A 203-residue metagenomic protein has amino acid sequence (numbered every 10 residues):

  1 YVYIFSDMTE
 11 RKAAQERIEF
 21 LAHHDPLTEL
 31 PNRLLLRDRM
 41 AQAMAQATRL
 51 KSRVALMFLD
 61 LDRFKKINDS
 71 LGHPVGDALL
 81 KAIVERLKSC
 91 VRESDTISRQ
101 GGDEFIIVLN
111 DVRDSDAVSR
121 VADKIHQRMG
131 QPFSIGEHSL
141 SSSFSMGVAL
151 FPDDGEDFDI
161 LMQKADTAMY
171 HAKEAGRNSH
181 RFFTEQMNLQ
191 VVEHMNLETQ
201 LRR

Functional and structural regions predicted by a protein language model:
Y1-D7: PAS-family sensory domains
F5, F58, L109, V148-L150: Sensory input modules used in signal transduction, predominantly PAS/LOV/GAF but also related non-catalytic regulatory
D7-L21, E185-N188, V192: Sensory coupling linkers of modular signal transduction proteins
K12, E16-L56, D62-R92, S98-I107 (+3 more regions): Conserved long alpha-helical elements within nucleotide-processing catalytic cores of c-di-GMP signaling and class III
I97, K124, R128-S134, H138 (+2 more regions): Cyclic nucleotide signaling catalytic output domains
I107, S142-F144: HATPase_c (GHKL) ATP-binding subdomain of two-component histidine kinases
